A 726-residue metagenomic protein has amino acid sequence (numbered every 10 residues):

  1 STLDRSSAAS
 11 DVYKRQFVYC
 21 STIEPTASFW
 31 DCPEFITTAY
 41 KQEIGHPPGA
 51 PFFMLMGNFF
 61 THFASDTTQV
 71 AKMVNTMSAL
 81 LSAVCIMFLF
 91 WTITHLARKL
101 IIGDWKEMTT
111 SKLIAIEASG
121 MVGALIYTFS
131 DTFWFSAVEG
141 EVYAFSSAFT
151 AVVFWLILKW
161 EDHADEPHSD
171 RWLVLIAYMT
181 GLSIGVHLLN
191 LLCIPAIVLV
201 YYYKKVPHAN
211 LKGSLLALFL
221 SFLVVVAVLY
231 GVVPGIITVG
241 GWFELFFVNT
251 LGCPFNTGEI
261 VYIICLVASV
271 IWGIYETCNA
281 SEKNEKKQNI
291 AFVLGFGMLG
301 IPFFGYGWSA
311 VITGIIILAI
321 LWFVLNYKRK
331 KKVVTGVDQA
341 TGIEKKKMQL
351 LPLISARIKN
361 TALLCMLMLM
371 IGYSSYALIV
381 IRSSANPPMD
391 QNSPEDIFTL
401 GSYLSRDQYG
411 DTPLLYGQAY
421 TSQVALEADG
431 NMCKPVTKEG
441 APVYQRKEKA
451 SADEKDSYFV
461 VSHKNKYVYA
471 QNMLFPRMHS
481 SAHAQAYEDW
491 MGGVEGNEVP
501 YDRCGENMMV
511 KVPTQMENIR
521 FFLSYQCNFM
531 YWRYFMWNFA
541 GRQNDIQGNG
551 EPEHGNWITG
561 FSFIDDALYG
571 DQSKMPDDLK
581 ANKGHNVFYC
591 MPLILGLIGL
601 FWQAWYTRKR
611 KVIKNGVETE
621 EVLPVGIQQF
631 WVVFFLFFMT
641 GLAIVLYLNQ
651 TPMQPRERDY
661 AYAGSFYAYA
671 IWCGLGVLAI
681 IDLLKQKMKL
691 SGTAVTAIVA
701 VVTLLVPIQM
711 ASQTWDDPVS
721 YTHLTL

Functional and structural regions predicted by a protein language model:
T2-D4, A8-Q16, T722-T725: Conserved small/polar residues in nucleotide/adenosyl-binding loops
S6, L89-F129, A164-R171, K609-F635 (+1 more regions): Transmembrane-helix signature of polytopic, membrane-embedded enzymes that assemble or transfer cell-envelope glycans
Y13, T76-M108, V152-L156, I594-F601 (+1 more regions): Transmembrane-helix motifs of polytopic, lipid-linked glycan transferases
C20, T67-N75, L100-L113, G120-S147 (+6 more regions): Aromatic- and kink-enriched transmembrane "portal" helix at the membrane-lumen/periplasm boundary that abuts
Y40, F88-T94, F129, F133 (+5 more regions): Specific aromatic-rich, kink-prone transmembrane helix
P51, A64-T92, W105, L113 (+6 more regions): Loop-to-helix entry region of an early transmembrane alpha helix in multi-pass inner-membrane enzymes
A97, I102, M108-I114, V153-W172 (+3 more regions): Membrane-interface transmembrane helices that cradle and orient dolichyl/undecaprenyl
A118-M121, H163-G181, N210-L223, E285-G297: Short hydrophobic alpha-helices at membrane interfaces in multi-pass membrane enzymes
